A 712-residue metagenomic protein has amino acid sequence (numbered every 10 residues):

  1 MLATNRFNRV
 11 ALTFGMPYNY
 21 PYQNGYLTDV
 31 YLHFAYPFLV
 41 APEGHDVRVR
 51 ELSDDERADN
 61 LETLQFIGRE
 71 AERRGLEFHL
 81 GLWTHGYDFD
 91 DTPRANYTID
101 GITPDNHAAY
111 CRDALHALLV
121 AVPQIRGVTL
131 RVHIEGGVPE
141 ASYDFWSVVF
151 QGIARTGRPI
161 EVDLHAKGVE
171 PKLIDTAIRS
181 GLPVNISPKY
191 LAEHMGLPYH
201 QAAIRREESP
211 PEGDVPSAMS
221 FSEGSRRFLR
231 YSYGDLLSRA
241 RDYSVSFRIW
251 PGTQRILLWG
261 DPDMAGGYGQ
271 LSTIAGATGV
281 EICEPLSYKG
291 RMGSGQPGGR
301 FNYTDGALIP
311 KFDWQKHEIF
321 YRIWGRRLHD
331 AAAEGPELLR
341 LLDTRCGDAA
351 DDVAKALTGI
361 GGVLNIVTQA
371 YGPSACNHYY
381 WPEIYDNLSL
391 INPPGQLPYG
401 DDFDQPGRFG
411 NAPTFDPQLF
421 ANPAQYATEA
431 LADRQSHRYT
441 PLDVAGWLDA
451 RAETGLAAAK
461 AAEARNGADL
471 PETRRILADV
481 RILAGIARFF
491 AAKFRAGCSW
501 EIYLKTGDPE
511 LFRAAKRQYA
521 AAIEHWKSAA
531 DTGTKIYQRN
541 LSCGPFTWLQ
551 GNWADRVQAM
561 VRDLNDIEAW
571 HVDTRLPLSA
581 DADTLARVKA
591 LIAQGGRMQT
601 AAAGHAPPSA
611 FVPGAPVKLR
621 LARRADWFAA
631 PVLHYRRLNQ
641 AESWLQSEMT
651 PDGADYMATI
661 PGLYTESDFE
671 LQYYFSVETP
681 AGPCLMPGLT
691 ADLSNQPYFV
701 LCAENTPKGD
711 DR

Functional and structural regions predicted by a protein language model:
M1-N19: Catalytic domains of carbohydrate-active enzymes, especially glycoside hydrolases
L2, I67-R74, F78-G81, A121 (+2 more regions): Hydrophobic or amphipathic alpha-helical targeting/insertion segments
N8, Y20-Y31, R57, L61 (+3 more regions): Catalytic-core regions of glycoside hydrolase
Y18-R74, G86-Q124, Y399-D401, Q405-N411 (+1 more regions): Aromatic- and acidic-residue-enriched carbohydrate-binding clefts of CAZyme catalytic domains
E284, Y288-F301, G306-A559, D563-I567: C-terminal non-catalytic alpha-helical accessory regions
E568-R712: Glycan-association/targeting regions that enable binding to alpha-glucans and other polysaccharides
